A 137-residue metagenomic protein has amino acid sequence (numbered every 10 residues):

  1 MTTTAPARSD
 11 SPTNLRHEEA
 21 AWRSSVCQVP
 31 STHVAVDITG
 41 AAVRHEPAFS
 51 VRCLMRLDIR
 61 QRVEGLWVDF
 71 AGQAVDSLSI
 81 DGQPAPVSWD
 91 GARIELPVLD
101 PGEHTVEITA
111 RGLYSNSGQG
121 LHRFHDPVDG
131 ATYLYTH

Functional and structural regions predicted by a protein language model:
M1-H137: Acidic/His-enriched low-complexity segments
